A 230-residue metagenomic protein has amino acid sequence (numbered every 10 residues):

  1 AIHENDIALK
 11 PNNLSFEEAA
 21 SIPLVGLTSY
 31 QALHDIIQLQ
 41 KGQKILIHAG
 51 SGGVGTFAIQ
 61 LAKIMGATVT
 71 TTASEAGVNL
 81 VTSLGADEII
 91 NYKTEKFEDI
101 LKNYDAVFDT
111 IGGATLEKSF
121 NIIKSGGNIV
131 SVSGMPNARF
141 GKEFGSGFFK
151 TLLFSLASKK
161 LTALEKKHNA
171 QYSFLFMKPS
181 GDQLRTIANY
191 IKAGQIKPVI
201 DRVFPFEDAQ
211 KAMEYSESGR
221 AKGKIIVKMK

Functional and structural regions predicted by a protein language model:
A1-K230: Terminal helix/beta-alpha structural elements that buttress the NAD(P)+-binding lobe
